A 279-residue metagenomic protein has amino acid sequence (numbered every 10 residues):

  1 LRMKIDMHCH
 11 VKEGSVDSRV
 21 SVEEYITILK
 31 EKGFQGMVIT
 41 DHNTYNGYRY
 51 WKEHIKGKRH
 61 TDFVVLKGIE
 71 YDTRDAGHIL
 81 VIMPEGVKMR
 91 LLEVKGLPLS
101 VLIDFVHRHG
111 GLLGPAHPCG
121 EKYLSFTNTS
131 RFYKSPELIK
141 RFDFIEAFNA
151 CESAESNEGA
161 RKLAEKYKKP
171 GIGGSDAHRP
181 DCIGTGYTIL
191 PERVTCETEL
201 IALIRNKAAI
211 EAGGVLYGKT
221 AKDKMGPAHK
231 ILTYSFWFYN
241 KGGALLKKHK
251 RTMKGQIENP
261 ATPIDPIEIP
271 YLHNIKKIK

Functional and structural regions predicted by a protein language model:
L1-M7, V11, S15, R19-I28 (+5 more regions): Charged catalytic cores and adjacent phosphate/nucleic-acid-binding surfaces used for phosphate/nucleic-acid chemistry
Q35-N43: Active-site beta-strand/loop signature of hydrolases that rely on acidic residues for catalysis
V38-I39, G114-P115, E146: Conserved beta-strand positions in the central sheet of alpha/beta enzyme cores
H42, A116-C119, A177: Short, well-ordered beta-to-alpha junction loops that form the rim of enzyme active sites and present histidine/acidic
R59-T61, H109, Y167: Helix C-cap/helix->beta junction micro-motif
F63-E70: Glycine-rich, aromatic-flanked loop segments that form ligand/cofactor-binding clefts across common enzyme folds
K95-S130: Internal catalytic-core helix/loop-beta-alpha segment that presents or stabilizes conserved functional determinants
